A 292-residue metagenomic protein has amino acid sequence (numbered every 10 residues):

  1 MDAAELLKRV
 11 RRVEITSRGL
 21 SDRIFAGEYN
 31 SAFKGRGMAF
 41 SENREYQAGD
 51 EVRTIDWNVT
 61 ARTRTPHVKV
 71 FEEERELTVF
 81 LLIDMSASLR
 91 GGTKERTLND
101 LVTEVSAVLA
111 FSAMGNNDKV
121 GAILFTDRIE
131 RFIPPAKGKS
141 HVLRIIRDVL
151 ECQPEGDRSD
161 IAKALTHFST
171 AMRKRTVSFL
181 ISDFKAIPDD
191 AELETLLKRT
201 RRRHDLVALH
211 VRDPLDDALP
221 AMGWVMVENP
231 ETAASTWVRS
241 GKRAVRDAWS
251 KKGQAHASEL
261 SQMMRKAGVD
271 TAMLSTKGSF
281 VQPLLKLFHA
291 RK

Functional and structural regions predicted by a protein language model:
M1-A32, E42, E51, T170-R175 (+1 more regions): Von Willebrand factor type A / integrin I
M1-K139, V177, I181-S182, P188 (+4 more regions): An amphipathic, basic-hydrophobic helix/alpha-beta surface used to engage anionic, phosphate-rich ligands or surfaces
L89, T93, V149-Q153, G268-T271: Short amphipathic alpha-helical interaction patches enriched in hydrophobic/aromatic residues with interspersed Lys/Arg
D100, E155-A162, K251-Q254: Conserved phosphate-coordination/catalytic loops
E104, V108, S159-T166, S258 (+1 more regions): Short, contiguous clusters of charged residues that form electrostatic/catalytic patches at enzyme active sites, used
I133-R147, A290-R291: Short, electropositive alpha-helical surface patch
H141-T176, A191, P214: Von Willebrand factor
